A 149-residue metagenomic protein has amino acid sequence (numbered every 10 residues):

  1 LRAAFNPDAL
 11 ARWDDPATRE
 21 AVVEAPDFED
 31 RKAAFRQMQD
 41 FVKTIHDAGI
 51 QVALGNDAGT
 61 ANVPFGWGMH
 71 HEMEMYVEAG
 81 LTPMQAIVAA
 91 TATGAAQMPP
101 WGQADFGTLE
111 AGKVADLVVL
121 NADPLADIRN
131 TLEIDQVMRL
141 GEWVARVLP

Functional and structural regions predicted by a protein language model:
L1-A79, V147: Active-site neighborhoods of metal-dependent hydrolases
V22-E29, T93-G102: Noncatalytic linker/hinge segments flanking ATPase motor cores
R36, P64, T82-I87, Q97-I134: Acidic, glycine-enriched loop/beta-strand segments at the rims of small-molecule binding/catalytic pockets
A58-A61, G94, P124, V144: Solvent-exposed loop/turn segments at secondary-structure junctions within structured extracellular/periplasmic domains
A89-T91: Alpha-helical transmembrane segments of multi-pass membrane proteins
D127, R146-V147: Short, solvent-exposed loop/turn elements at domain surfaces
